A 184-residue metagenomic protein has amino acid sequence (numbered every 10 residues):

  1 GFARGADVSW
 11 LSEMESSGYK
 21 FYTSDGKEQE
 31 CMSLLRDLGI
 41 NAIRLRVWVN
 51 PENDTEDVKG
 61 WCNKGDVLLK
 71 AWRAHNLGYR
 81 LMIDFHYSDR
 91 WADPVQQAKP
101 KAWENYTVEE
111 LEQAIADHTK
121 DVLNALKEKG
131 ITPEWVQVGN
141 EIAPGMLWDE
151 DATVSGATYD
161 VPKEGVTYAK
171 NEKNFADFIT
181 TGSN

Functional and structural regions predicted by a protein language model:
G1-L34: Boundary/entry segment of secreted carbohydrate-active catalytic domains
S33-N171, T180-S183: Substrate-binding cleft and catalytic face of glycoside hydrolase catalytic domains, especially the flexible beta-alpha
